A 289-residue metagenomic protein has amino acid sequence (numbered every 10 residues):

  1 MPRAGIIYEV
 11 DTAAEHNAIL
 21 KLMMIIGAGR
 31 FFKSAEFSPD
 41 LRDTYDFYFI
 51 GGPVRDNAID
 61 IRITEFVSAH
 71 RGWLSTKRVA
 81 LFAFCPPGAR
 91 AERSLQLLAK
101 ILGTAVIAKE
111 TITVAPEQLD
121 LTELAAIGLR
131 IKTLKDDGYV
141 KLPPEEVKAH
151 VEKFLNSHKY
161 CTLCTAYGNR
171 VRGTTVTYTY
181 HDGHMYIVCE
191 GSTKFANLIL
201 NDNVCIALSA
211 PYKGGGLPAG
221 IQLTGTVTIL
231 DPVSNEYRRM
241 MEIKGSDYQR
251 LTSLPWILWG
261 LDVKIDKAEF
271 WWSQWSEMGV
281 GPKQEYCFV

Functional and structural regions predicted by a protein language model:
P2-I7, A14, I25-F32, T44-L142: FMN-binding flavodoxin-like domain, especially the glycine-rich phosphate-binding loop
A13-A18, R170-G173: Short N-terminal binding/cap micro-motifs at the start of the first secondary-structure element
S38-D43: Short amphipathic alpha-helix with an adjacent loop that forms part of the alpha/beta core around
Y45-F47, H158-G191, L198, I206-A210 (+1 more regions): Short beta-strand segments
A58-V79, F84, K194-T228: Helix-adjacent hinge/juxtasegments
K100-G103, T111, Y139-L142, A219-V289: Charged, gly/pro-rich active-site loop segments
D136-S157: Extreme N-terminal tail/first-helix region
N156-T162, M241-G245: Short Pro/Gly-enriched beta-strand edge/turn motifs at strand-loop
